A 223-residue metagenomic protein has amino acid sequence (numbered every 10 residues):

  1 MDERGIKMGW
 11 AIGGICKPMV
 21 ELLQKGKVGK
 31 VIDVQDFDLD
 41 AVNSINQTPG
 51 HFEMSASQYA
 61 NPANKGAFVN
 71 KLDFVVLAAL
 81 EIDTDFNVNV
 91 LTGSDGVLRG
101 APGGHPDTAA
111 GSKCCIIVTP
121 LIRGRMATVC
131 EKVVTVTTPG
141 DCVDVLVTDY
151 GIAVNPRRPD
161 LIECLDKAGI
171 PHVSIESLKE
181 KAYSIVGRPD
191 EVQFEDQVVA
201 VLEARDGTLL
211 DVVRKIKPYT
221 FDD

Functional and structural regions predicted by a protein language model:
M1-I45: N-terminal active-site beta-alpha-beta segment that forms phosphate/nucleotide-binding and substrate-recognition loops
K27-D223: Conserved phosphate- and dinucleotide-binding cores of soluble alpha/beta proteins, encompassing both enzyme active
